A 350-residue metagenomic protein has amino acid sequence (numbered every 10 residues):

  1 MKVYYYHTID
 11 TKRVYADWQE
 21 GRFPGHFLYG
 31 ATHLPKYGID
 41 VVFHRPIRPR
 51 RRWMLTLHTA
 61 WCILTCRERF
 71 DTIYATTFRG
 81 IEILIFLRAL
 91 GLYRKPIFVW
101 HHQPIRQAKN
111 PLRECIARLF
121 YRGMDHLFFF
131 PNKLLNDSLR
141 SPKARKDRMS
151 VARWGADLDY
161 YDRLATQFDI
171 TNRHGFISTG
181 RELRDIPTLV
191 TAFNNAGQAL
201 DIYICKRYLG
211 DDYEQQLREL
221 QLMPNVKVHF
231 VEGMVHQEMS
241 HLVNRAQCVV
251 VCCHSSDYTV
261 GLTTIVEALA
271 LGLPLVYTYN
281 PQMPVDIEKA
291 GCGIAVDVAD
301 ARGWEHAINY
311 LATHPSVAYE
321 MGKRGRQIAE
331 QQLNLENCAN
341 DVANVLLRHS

Functional and structural regions predicted by a protein language model:
W61-R69, A108-L127: Membrane-proximal helix-turn-helix segments that form the acceptor-binding/catalytic region of lipid-linked
D125-M149, A156-Y161: A short, active-site helix/loop in glycosyltransferases that binds the activated sugar's phosphate group
L139-R140, A156-R173, R184-P187: Acidic anion/phosphate-binding donor-loop and adjacent secondary structure in glycosyltransferase catalytic cores
I204, Y213-H241: Nucleotide-activated donor-binding/catalytic signature segment of Leloir-type glycosyltransferases, i.e., the conserved
V243-Y258, L273: Acidic donor-binding loop of glycosyltransferase active sites
K289-A290, I294-A301, Y310-S316: Conserved acidic donor-binding segment of nucleotide-sugar-dependent glycosyltransferases
Y310, V317-Q331, D341-N344: A short, well-ordered alpha-helix in the C-terminal region of glycosyltransferases
N334-S350: C-terminal alpha-helical cap of glycosyltransferases
